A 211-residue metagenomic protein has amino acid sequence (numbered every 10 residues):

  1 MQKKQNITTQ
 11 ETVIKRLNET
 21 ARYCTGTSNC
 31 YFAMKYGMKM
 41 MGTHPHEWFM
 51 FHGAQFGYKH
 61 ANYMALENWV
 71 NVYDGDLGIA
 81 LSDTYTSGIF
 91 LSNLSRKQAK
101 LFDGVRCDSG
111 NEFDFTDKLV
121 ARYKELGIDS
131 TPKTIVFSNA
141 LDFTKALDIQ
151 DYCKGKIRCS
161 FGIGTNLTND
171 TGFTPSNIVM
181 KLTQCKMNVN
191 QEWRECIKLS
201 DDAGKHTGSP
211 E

Functional and structural regions predicted by a protein language model:
M1-K118, Y123, D148, C153 (+1 more regions): Buried, small/hydrophobic-residue-enriched core segments of structured protein domains
K39-M41, L77-I79, F102-R106, P132-V136 (+2 more regions): Structural preference for beta-strand elements that scaffold enzyme active sites
S87, G110-K133, L141-E211: Gly/Ser/Thr/Ala-enriched C-terminal appendages of enzymes
